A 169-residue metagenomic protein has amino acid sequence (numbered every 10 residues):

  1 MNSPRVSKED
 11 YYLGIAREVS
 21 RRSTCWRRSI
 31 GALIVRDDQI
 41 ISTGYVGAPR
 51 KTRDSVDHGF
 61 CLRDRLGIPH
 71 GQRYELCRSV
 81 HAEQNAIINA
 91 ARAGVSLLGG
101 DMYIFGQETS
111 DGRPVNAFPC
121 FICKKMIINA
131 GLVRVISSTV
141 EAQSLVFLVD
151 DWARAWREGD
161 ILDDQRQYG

Functional and structural regions predicted by a protein language model:
S3-I30: Short, basic/aromatic recognition patches
V6-S7, G14, S42-G169: Zn2+-dependent cytidine deaminase-like catalytic core
E18-R21, R36-Q39, I88-R92: Short glycine/serine- and small hydrophobic-enriched flexible loop segments
S29-G44: Short beta-strand scaffold segments in enzyme catalytic cores
